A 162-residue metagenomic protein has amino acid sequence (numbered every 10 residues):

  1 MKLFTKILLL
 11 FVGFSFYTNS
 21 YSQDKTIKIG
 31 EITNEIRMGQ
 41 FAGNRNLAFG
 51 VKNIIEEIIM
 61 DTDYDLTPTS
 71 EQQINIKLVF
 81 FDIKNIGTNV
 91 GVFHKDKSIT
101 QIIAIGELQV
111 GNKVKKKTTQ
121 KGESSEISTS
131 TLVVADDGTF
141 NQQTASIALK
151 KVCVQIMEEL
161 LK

Functional and structural regions predicted by a protein language model:
K2-L3, I7, F11-D65, T119 (+3 more regions): A structural "domain/chain start" motif
I29, I59, I76-L78, G106 (+2 more regions): Buried hydrophobic packing residues in well-ordered domains
S70-G138: Surface-exposed short loop/turn segments
T139-Q143: Lipid-handling modules and contact-site tethers
T144-L160: Stable alpha-helical structural segments in soluble proteins, enriched in small hydrophobic residues
